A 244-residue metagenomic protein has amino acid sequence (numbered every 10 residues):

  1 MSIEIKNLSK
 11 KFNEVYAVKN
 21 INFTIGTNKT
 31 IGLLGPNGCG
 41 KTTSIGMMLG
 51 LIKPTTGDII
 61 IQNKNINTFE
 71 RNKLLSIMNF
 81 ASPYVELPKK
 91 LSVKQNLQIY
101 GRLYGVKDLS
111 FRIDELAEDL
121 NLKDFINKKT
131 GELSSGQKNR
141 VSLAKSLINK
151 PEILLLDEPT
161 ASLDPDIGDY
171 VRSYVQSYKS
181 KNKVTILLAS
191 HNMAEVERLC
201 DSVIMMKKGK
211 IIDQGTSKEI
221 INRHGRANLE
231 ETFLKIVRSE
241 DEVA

Functional and structural regions predicted by a protein language model:
G57-N67, K73-L74: Conserved ABC transporter NBD signature motif
N79, Q98, R102-F125: Conserved ABC ATPase "signature" region
K129-L133: Conserved ABC ATPase signature
K150: Conserved catalytic motifs of ABC-family nucleotide-binding domains
L154-E158: Catalytic Walker B motif of ABC-type/P-loop ATPase nucleotide-binding domains
D169-K181: Helical segment within the ABC ATPase nucleotide-binding domain
